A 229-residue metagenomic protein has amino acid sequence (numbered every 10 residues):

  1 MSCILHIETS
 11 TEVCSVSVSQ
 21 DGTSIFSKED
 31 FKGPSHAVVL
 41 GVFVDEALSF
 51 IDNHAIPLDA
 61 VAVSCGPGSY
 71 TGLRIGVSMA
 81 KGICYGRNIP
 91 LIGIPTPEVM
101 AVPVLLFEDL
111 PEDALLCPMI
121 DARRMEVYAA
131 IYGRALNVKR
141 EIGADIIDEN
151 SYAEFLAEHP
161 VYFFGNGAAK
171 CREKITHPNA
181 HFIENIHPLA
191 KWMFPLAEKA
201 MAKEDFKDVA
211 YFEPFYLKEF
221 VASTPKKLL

Functional and structural regions predicted by a protein language model:
M1-P67: N-terminal beta-alpha supersecondary unit
T23, K32-S35, P90-P188, Y216 (+1 more regions): Surface "functional belts" at beta-alpha junctions
A37-V44, A80, A190-F194: A general structural signal for well-ordered alpha-helical segments in protein cores
A47-I51, G86, V104, A190-M201: Stable alpha-helical structural segments in soluble proteins, enriched in small hydrophobic residues
S49-L58, Y85-I94, D109-E112: Phosphate-handling active-site elements
A62-T96: DPxDG-like acidic metal-binding loop motif
I183-L229: Acyltransferase
